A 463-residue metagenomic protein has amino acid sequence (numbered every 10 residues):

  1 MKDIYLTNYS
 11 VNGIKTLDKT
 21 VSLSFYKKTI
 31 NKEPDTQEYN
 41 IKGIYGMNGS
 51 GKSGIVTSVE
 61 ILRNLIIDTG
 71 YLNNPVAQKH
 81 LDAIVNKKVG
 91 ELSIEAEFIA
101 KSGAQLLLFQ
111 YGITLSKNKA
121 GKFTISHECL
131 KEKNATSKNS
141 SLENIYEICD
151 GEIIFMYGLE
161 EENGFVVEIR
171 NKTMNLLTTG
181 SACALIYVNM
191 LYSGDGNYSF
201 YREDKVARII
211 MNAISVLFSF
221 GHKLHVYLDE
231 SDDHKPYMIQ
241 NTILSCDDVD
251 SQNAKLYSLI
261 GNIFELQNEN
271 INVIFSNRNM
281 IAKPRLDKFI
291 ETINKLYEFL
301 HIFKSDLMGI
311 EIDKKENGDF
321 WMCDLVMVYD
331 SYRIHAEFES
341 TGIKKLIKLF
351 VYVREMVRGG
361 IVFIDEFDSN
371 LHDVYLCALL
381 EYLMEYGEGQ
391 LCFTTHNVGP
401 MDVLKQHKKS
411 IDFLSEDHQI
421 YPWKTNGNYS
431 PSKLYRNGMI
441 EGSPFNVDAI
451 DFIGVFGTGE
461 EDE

Functional and structural regions predicted by a protein language model:
M1-I4, A378-E463: C-terminal lobe/lid and adjacent interdomain/linker elements of RecA-like ASCE P-loop ATPase modules
M1-N64: Pre-Walker A-like glycine/lysine-rich segment at the N-terminus of P-loop NTPase domains
K2, N12, E265-F338, G454-E463: Extended helical coiled-coil dimerization/tether regions that scaffold and oligomerize large DNA-maintenance assemblies
N40-G49, W321-R354, F367-L371: Conserved ABC ATPase signature
T57-A120: Conserved P-loop NTP-binding catalytic core
T114-I302: Electropositive, glycine-dotted interaction segments that contact anionic polymers or phosphate-rich ligands
V362-F363: Walker B beta-strand of ABC/ABC-like P-loop ATPase nucleotide-binding domains, specifically the conserved hydrophobic
